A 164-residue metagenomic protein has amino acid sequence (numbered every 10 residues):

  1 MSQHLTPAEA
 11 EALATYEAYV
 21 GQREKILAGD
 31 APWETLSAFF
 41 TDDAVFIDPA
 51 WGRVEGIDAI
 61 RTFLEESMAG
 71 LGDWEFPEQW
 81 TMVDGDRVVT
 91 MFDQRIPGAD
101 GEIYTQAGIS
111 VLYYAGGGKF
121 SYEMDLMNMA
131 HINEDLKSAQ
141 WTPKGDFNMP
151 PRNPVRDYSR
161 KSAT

Functional and structural regions predicted by a protein language model:
M1-A38, D42, K144, P154-T164: Short, low-complexity N-terminal intrinsically disordered segments enriched in polar/charged residues
S2-P7, E65-T164: A beta-strand edge to alpha-helix "cap/lid" segment located at domain peripheries
Y16-R23, F40, I60, L64 (+2 more regions): Hydrophobic alpha-helical core bundles mediating ligand binding, dimerization, or RNAP-core interactions
Q22-A28, W51, Q79, A99: Short helix-to-loop capping/linker segments positioned immediately adjacent to catalytic or ligand/cofactor-binding
P32-D86: A solvent-exposed, acidic/Ser-Thr-rich amphipathic alpha-helical stretch
